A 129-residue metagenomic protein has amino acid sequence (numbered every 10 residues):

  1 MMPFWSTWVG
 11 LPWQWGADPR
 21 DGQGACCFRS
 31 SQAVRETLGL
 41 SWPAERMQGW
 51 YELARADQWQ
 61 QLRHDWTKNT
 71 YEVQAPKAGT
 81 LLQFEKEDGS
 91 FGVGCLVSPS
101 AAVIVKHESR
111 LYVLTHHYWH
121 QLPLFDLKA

Functional and structural regions predicted by a protein language model:
M1-D65, A78, E85, F91-G92 (+1 more regions): N-terminal capping segments
E45-R46, E52-R55, E72-V73, R110-H117: General structural signal for secondary-structure boundaries
K68-K77: Short acidic low-complexity segments
K86-A129: Aromatic- and glycine-rich peptidoglycan recognition patches
